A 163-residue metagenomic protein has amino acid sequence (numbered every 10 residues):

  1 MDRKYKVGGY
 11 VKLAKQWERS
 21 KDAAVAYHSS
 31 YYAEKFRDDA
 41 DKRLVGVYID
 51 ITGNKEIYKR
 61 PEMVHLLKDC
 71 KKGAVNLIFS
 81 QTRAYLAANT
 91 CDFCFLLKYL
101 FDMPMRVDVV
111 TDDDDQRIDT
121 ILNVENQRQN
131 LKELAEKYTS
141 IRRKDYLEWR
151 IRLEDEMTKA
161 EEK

Functional and structural regions predicted by a protein language model:
M1-E148, R152: Short, structured surface patches at the beginning of a domain
E148-E162: Long, charged/polar-rich coiled-coil alpha-helical scaffolds that serve as structural arms in large macromolecular
